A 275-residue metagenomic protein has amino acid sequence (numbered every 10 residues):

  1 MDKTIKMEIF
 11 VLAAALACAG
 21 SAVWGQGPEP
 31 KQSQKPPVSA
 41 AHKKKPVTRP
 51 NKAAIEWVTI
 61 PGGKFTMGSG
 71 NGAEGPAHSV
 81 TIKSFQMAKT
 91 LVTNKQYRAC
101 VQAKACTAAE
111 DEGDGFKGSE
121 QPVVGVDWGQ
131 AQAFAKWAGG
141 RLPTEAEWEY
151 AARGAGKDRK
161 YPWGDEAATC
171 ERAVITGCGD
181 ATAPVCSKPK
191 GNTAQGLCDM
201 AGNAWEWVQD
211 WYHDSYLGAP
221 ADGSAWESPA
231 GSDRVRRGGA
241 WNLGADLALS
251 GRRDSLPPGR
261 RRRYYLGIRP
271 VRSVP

Functional and structural regions predicted by a protein language model:
D2-F10: Bacterial N-terminal signal peptides that target proteins for export
V11-A19: Bacterial N-terminal signal peptides
V23-G25: Boundary at the C-terminal end of the N-terminal hydrophobic targeting segment
G27-P50: N-terminal pre-domain segments of enzymes
P46-V47, A73-P76, R253-R260: Short, P/G- and charge-enriched loop/turn segments at secondary-structure junctions
R49-A108, G125-G129, A201-G202: A short glycine-rich, aromatic-capped structural motif
T66, T107, E112-R253, Y264: Functional-site microenvironments in short loops/helix caps that host divalent-cation chemistry
Y264-P275: Short, structured beta-strand segments at or near domain termini in extracellular proteins/domains
